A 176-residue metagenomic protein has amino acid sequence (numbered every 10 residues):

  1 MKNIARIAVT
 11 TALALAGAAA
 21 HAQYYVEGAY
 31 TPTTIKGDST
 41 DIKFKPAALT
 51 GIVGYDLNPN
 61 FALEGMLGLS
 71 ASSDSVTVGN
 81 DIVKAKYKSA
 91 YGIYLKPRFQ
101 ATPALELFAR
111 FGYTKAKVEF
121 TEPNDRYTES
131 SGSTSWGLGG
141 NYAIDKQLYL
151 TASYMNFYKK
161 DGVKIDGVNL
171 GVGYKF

Functional and structural regions predicted by a protein language model:
M1-Y24: Cleavable N-terminal export/targeting peptides
A20-V76, Y91, Q100, Y113-K117: Short glycine/proline- and aromatic-enriched beta-strand/turn motifs that initiate or cap beta-hairpins
Y24-V26, N60-G65, A104-L107, Y142-A152: Repeated loop/turn-to-beta-strand initiation elements of outer-membrane beta-barrel proteins
G37-D41, V78-K84, T121-T128, M155-Y158: Extracellular loop and loop/strand-boundary signature of outer-membrane beta-barrel proteins
K43-L49, Y87-Y91, S130-W136, K164-V168: Residues that define the transmembrane beta-barrel architecture of outer-membrane proteins
G51-Y55, I93-P97, L138-Y142, L170-Y174: Residues on the lipid-exposed face of transmembrane beta-strands in outer-membrane beta-barrel proteins
S72-V76, G132, W136, Y142-F176: Predominantly the C-terminal beta-signal and adjacent terminal strand-loop region of outer-membrane beta-barrel
V76-A104: Helix-adjacent hinge/juxtasegments
